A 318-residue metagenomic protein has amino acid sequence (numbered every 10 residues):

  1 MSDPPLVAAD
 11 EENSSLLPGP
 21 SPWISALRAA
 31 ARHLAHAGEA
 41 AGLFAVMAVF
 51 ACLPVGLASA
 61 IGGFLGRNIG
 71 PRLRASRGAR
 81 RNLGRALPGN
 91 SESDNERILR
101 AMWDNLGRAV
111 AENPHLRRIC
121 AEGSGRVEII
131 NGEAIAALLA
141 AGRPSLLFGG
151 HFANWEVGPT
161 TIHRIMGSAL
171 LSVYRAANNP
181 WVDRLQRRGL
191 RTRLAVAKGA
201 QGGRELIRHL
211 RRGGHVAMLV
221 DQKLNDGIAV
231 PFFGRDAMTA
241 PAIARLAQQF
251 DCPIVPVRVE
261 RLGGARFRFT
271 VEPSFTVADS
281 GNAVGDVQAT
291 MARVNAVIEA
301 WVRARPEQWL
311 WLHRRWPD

Functional and structural regions predicted by a protein language model:
S2-L17, L34, R97-R100, L139 (+2 more regions): Non-catalytic C-terminal accessory region of glycerolipid acyltransferases and related lyso-lipid remodeling enzymes
D3-G149, R184-L185, T192: Membrane-anchoring hydrophobic helices of lipid-metabolizing enzymes
A41, A75, V127, K198 (+1 more regions): Soluble or luminal CAZymes and related metallo-dependent hydrolases
A45, G78, E133, V157 (+4 more regions): Short Gly/charged-rich anion-binding patches and loops
N68, A141-A200, N225-A229, R261: Catalytic core of membrane glycerolipid acyltransferases/transacylases, capturing the structured, soluble-facing
R77-G78, R175-P180, A237-A240: Active-site metal-coordination segments of metallo-dependent hydrolases
A121-V127, T192-K198, F232-G234, S280: Short, flexible loop segments at the rims of nucleotide/cofactor-binding pockets, characterized by
